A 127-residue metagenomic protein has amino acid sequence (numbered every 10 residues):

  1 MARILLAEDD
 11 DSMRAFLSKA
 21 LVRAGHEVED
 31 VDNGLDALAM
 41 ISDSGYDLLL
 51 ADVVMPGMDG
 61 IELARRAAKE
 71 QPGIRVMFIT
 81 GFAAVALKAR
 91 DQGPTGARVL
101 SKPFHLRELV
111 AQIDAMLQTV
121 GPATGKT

Functional and structural regions predicted by a protein language model:
L5, E29-L48, K69: Acidic, metal-coordinating helix/loop segments flanking the phosphotransfer/catalytic sites of two-component signaling
E8: Conserved acidic carboxylate
A15-R23: Charged docking surfaces used in two-component/phosphorelay signaling
N33-D36, D59-L63: Acidic catalytic/metal-coordinating carboxylates
D52, T80: Active-site residues of response regulator receiver
M55: Receiver (REC) domain active-site loop signature in two-component systems and cognate sites in sensor histidine kinases
E62, R75, F82-S101, R107-A111: Alpha4 helix (beta4-alpha4-beta5 surface) of REC/receiver domains from two-component response regulators
L109-G121: Receiver (REC) domain switch/output surface
